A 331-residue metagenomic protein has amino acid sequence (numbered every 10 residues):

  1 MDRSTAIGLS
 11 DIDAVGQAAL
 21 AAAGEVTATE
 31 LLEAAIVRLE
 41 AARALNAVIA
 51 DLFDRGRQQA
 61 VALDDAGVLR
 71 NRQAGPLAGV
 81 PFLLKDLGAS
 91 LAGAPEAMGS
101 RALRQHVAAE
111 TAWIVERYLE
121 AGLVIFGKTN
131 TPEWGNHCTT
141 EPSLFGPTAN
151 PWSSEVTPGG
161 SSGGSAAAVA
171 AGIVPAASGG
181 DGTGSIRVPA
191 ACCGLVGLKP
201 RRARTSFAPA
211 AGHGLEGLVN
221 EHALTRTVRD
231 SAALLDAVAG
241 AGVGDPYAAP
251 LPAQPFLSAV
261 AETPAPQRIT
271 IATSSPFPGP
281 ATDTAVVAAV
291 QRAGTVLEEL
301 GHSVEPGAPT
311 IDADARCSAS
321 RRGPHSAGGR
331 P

Functional and structural regions predicted by a protein language model:
M1-Q58, E299-G301: An N-terminal boundary/leader segment
E25-E33, V61, D65, A112 (+3 more regions): Acyltransferase
A35, G56, K85, Y118 (+3 more regions): Conserved hydrophobic/aromatic pocket- or pore-lining residues that grip, position, or stack substrates in active sites
A47, R72-Q73, V243-A249, E298-I311: Flexible, glycine/charged-enriched surface loops at secondary-structure junctions
L63-P81, D230, A261-A272: Immediate post-signal peptide segment of exported/extracytoplasmic ligand-binding proteins
P76-I114: Enzymes and membrane/adaptor proteins characterized by extended Gly/Ser/Thr/Asp/Glu-rich, aromatic-dotted
A108-G242: Short glycine/serine-rich loop segments
K199-A288, R292-G294, I311: A short helix-breaking turn/cap at a secondary-structure junction
